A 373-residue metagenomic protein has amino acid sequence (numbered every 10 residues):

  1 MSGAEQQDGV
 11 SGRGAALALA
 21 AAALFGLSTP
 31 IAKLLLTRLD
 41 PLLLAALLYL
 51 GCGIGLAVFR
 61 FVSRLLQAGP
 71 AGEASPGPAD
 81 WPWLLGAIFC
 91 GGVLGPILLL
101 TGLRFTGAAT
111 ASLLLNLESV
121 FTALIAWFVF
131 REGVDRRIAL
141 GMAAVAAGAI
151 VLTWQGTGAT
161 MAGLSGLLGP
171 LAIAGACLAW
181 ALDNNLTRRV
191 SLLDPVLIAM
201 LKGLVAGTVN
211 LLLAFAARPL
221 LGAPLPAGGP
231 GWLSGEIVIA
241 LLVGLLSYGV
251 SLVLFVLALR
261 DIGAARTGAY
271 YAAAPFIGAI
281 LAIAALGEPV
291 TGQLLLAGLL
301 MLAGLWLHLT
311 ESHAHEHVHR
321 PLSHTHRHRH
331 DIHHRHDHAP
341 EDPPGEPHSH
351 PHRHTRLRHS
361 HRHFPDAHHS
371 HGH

Functional and structural regions predicted by a protein language model:
S2-L48, C52, A159-R189, L212: Glycine-/small-residue-enriched transmembrane alpha-helix faces in small-molecule transporters and effluxers
A4, A23, L27-L34, R38 (+4 more regions): Membrane-interface helix-cap regions at the ends of transmembrane helices in multi-pass membrane proteins
G12-L17, L43-V62, G86, R137-A147 (+2 more regions): Hydrophobic alpha-helical transmembrane segments of multi-pass integral membrane proteins, especially transporters
A22, A45-L47, P96, A108-L117 (+2 more regions): Helix-helix packing/entry segments at the starts of transmembrane helices
A23-G26, P30, A57, I88-V93 (+8 more regions): Hydrophobic/small/kink-forming positions within alpha-helical transmembrane segments of polytopic membrane proteins
L24-I31, F61-T110, L115, V151 (+1 more regions): Specific transmembrane alpha-helical segments of multi-pass solute transporters/efflux pumps, especially DMT/EamA
L35, L44, L48, G102 (+5 more regions): Hydrophobic/aromatic residues within transmembrane alpha-helices of multi-pass small-molecule transporters
G51, L56, I125, R137-G156 (+3 more regions): Hydrophobic transmembrane alpha-helices of multi-pass small-molecule transport proteins
